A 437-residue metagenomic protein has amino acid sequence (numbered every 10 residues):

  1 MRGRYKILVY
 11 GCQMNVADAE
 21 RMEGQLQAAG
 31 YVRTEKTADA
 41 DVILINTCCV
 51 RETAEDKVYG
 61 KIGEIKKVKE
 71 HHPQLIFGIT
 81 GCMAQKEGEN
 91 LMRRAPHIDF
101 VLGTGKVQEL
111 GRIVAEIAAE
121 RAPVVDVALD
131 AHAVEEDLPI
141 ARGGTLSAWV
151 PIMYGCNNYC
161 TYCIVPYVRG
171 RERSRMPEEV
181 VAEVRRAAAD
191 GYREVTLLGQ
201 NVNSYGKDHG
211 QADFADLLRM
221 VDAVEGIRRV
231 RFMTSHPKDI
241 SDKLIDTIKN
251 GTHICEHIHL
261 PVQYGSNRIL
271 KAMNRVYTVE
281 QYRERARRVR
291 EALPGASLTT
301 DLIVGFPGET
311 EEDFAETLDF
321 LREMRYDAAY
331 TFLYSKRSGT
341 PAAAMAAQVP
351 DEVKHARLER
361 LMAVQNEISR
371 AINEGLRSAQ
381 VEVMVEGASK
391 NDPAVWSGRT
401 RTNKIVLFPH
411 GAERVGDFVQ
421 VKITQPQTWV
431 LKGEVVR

Functional and structural regions predicted by a protein language model:
M1-Y205, K243, I258, E280-E291 (+3 more regions): Proteins enriched for Cys/Gly/acidic motifs involved in redox and nucleic-acid/cofactor modification
V9, T34, A272, A329 (+1 more regions): Thr-Gly-centered strand-to-loop micro-motif
C12, G206-I227, M273, K336-E367: Radical SAM enzyme [4Fe-4S]-AdoMet core and its adjacent flexible, acidic and glycine-rich loops/tails across
C49-V50, R169-G170, K271-Y277, A344-V349: Short glycine-enriched, charge-decorated loop/helix-capping segments at active-site entrances that position
Q74-G81, K86, A189-E311, R322: Conserved SAM/AdoMet-binding glycine-rich loop
G143-L146, C156-N158, I254, Y264 (+5 more regions): Short flexible coil/turn linkers enriched for glycine and charged/polar residues that connect secondary-structure
C160, V180, L197, F232 (+7 more regions): Conserved, mostly hydrophobic/aromatic
A344-R437: Terminal RNA-binding accessory module
